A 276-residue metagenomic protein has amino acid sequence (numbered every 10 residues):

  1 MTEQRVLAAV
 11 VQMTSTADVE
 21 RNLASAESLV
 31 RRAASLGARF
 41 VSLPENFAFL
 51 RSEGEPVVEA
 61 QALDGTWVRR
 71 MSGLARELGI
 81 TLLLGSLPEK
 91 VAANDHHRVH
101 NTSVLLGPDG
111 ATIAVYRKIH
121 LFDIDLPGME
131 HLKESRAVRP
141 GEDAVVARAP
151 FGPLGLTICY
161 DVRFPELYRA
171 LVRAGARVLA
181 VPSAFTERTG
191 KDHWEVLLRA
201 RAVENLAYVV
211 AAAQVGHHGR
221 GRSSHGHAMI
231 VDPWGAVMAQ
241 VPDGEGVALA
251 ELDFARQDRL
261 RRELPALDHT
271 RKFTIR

Functional and structural regions predicted by a protein language model:
E3-A9: Extreme N-terminal starter segment of soluble prokaryotic enzymes
Q12-D18: Short polar catalytic/cofactor-binding loops
V19, E27-D109, V115-R117, F185-R201 (+1 more regions): Cys-nucleophile CN-hydrolase/nitrilase-fold catalytic domain and related Cys-dependent amidase chemistry that acts on
F49, V104, V115-F122, M229 (+1 more regions): Short beta->alpha transition motifs characteristic of CBS
L63, A92-A174, E187-K191, V196 (+1 more regions): Active-site catalytic loop in hydrolytic enzyme cores
L63-L84, P153, C159-A248: CN hydrolase (nitrilase-like) catalytic-core segments centered on the catalytic cysteine and neighboring Lys/Glu
L84-S86, N101-L105, V145-A147, A228-I230 (+1 more regions): Short beta-strand scaffold segments in enzyme catalytic cores
Q257-R276: A conserved C-terminal secondary-structure "cap"
